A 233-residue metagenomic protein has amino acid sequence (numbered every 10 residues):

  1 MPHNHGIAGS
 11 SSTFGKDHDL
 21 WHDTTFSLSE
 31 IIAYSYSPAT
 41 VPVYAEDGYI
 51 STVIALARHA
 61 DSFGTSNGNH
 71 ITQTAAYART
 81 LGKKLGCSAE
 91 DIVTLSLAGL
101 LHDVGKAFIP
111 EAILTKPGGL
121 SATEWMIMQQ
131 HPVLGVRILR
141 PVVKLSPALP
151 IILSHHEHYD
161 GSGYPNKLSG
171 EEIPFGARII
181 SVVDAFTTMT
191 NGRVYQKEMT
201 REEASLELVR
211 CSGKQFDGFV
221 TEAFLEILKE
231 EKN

Functional and structural regions predicted by a protein language model:
I7-D17: Short, intrinsically disordered low-complexity segments enriched in Ser/Thr with adjacent Pro
L20-Y36, V43-N233: Histidine- and acidic-residue-rich, metal-dependent catalytic cores
